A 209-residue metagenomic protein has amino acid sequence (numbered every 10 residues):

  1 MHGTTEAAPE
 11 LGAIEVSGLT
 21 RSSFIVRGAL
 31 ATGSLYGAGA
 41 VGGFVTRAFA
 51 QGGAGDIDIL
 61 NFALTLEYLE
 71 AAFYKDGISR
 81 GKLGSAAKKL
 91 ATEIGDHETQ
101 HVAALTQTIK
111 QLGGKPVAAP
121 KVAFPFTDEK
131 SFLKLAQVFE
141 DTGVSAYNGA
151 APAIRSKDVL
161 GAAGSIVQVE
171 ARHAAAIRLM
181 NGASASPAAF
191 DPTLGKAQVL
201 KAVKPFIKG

Functional and structural regions predicted by a protein language model:
H2-T20, A29-G33, A38-G209: All-alpha RGS (Regulator of G-protein Signaling) helical domain and cognate RGS-like helical scaffolds
